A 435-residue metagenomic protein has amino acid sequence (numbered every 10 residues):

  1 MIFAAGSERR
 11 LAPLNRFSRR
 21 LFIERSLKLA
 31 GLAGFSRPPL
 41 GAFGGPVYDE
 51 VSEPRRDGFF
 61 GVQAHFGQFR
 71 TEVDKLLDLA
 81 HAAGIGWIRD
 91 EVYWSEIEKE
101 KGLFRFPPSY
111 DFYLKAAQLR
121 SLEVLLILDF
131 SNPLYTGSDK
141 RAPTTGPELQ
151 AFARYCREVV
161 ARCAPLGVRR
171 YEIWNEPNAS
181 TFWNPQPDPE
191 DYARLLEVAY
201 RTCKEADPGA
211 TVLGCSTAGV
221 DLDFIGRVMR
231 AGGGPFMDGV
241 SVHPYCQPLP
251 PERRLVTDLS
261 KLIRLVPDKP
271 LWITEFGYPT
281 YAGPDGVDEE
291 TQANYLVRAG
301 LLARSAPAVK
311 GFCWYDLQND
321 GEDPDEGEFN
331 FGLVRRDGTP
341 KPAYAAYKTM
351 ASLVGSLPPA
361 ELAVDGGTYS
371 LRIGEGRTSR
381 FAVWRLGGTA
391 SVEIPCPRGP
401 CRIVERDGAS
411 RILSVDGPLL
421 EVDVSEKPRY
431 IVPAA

Functional and structural regions predicted by a protein language model:
M1-L21, F43: N-terminal secretory signal peptides
R16-S18, R37-F60: C-terminal segment of N-terminal export signals and the immediately downstream linker at the start of the mature
R19-F35: N-terminal export leaders
A83-E100, S109-M229, G233: Substrate-binding cleft and catalytic face of glycoside hydrolase catalytic domains, especially the flexible beta-alpha
P189-A299: Noncatalytic carbohydrate-binding groove/subsite architecture in carbohydrate-active enzymes
A282-G286, E290-A343: Aromatic/acidic polysaccharide-binding cleft in carbohydrate-active enzymes
A363-G399, R406: Carbohydrate-binding surface patches
S414-A435: C-terminal beta-strand-rich structural cap/linker in extracellular carbohydrate-active enzymes
